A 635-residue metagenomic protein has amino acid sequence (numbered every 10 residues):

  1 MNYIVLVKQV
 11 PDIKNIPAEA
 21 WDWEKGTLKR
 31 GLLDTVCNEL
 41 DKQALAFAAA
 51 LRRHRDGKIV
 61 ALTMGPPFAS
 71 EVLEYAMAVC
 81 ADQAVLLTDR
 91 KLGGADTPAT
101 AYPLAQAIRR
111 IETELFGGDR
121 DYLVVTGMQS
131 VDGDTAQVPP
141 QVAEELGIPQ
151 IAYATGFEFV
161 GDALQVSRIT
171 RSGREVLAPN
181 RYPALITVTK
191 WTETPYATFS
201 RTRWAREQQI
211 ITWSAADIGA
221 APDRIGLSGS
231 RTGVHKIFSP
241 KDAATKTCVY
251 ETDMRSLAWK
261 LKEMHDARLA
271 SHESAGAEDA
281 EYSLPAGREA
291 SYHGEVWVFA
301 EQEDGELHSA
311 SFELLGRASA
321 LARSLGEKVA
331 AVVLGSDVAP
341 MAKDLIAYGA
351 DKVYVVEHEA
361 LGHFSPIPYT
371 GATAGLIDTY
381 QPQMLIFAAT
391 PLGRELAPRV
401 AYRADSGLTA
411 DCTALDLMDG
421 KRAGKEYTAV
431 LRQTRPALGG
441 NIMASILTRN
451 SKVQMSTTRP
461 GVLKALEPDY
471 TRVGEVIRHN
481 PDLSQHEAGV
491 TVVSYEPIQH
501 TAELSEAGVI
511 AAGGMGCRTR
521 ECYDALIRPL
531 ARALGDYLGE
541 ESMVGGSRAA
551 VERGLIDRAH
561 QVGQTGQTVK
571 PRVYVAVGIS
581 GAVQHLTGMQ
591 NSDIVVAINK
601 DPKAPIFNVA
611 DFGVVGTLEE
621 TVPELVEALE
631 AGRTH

Functional and structural regions predicted by a protein language model:
M1-H635: N-terminal glycine-rich FAD/FM-binding segment characteristic of electron-transfer flavoproteins
